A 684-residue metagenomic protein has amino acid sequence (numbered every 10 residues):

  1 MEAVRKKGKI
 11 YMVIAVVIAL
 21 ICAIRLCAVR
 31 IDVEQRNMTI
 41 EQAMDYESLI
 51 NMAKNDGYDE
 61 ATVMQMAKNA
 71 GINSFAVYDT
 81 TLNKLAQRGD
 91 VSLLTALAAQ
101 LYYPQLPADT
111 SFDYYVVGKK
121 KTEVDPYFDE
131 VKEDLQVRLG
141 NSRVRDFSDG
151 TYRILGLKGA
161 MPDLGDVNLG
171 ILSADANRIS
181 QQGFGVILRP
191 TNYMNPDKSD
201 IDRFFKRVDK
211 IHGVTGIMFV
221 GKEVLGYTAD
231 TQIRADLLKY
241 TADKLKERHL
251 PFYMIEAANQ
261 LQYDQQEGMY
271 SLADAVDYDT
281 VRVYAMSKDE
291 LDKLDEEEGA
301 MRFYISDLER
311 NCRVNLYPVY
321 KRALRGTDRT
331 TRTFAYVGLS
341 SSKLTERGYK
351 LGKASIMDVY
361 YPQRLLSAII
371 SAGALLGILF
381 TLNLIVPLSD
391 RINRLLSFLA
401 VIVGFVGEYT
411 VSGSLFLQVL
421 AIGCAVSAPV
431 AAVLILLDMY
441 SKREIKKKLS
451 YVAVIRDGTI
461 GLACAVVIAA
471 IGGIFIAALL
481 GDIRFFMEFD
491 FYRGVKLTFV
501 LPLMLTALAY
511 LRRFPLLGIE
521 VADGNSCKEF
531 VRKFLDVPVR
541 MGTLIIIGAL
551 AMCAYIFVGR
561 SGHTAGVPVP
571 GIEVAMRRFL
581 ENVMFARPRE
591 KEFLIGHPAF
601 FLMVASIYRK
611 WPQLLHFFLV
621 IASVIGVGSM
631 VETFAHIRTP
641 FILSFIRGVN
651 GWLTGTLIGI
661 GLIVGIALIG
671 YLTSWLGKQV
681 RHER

Functional and structural regions predicted by a protein language model:
E2-I24, I369-R684: Alpha-helical transmembrane segments of integral membrane proteins
E2-K9, A28-T39: Beta-strand-rich luminal/extracellular ectodomains of secretory-pathway glycoproteins, especially N-glycosylated
I31-P362: Soluble extramembrane regions of membrane proteins in the secretory/endomembrane system
Y361-I370: Loop-to-helix entry region of an early transmembrane alpha helix in multi-pass inner-membrane enzymes
